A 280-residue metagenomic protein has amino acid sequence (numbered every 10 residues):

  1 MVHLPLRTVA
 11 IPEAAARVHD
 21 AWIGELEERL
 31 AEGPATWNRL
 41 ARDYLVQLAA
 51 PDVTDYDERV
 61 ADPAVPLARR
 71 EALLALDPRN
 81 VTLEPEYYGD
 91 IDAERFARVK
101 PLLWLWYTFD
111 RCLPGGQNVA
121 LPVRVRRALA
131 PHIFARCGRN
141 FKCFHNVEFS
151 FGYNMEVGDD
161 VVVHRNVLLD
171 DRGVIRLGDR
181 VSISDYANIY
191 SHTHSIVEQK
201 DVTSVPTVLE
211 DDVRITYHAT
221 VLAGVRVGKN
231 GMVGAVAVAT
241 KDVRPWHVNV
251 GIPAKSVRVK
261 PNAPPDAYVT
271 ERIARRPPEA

Functional and structural regions predicted by a protein language model:
M1-H132, V257, N262-A280: Terminal amphipathic alpha-helical/low-complexity segments used for targeting or macromolecular assembly
C112, G116-R127, I133, H145-V227 (+2 more regions): Flexible, glycine/small-residue-enriched loop-and-beta-strand segment within the central core of proteins
R136: Short proline/glycine- and basic residue-enriched helix-capping loop/turn segments at helix->loop/beta transitions
S182, R214, M232, V238 (+1 more regions): Short-chain dehydrogenase/reductase
V225, V236-A237, V243, I252: Short beta-to-alpha loop/turn elements within the nucleotide-binding domains of ABC transporters
G228-K229, R244-W246: Conserved catalytic segment of ABC-fold P-loop ATPases
